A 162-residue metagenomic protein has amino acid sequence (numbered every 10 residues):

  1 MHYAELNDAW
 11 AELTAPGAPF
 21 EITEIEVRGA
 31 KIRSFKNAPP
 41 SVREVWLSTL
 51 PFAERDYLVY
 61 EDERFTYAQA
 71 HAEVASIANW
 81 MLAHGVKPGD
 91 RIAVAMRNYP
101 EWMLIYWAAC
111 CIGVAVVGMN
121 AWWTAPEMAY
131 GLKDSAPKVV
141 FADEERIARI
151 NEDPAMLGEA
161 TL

Functional and structural regions predicted by a protein language model:
M1-A18, A83-H84, C111-L162: Structural core segment of the AMP-binding/adenylate-forming
E5-N37: Short, charged, surface-exposed hinge/linker loops at domain edges that act as mobile lids or interdomain connectors
D8-E12, F20-I22, R43-E44, Y67-H71 (+1 more regions): Short acidic/polar alpha-helix capping motifs at helix-coil junctions
E21-E26, E44-T66: AMP-dependent adenylate-forming
S34-P39, E54-W107, T124-A129, K133: Conserved AMP-binding/adenylate-forming core of the ANL superfamily
N37-L47, T66, A148-N151: Secondary-structure junction/capping motif
L50, V59, A108, A155-L157: A generic structural signal for short, solvent-exposed coil/turn residues that cap or connect secondary-structure
